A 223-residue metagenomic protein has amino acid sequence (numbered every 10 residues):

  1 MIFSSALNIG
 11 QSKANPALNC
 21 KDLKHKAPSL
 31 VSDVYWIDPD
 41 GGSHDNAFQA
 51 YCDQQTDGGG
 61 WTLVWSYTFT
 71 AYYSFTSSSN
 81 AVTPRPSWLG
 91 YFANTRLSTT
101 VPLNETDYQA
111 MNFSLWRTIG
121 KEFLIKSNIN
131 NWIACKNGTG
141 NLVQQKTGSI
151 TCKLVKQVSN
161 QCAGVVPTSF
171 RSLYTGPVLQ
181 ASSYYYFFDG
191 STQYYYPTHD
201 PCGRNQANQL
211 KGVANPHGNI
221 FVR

Functional and structural regions predicted by a protein language model:
M1-R223: Mature extracellular or lumenal effector domains of secreted proteins and single-pass membrane receptors/adhesion
